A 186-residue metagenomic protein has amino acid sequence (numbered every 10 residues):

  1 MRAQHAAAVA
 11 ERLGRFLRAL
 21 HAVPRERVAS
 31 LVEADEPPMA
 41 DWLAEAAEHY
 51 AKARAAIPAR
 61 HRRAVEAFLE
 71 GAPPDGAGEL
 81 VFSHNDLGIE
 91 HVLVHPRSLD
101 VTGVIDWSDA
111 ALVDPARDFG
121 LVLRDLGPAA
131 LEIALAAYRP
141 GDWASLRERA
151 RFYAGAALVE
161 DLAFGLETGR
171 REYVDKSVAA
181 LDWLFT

Functional and structural regions predicted by a protein language model:
M1-A59, A67, G78-L80, A110-L112: A cross-family kinase active-site recognition segment
A6-V9, D35, H61, L146-E148 (+1 more regions): Residue-level recognition of alpha-helical structural elements
V9-L13, V65, G155, V174-S177: Hydrophobic packing residues in well-ordered alpha-helices of helical domains and bundles
L20, L69-R117: Active-site acidic catalytic loop and adjacent metal/ATP-binding pocket of ATP-dependent phosphoryl transfer enzymes
L20-V28, A72-P73, P96, L166-G169 (+1 more regions): A general structural signal marking secondary-structure boundaries and capping sites
A53-R62, A72-P74, S145: Conserved alpha/beta-hydrolase catalytic His-Asp/Glu region
I57-F68, E172-L181: Extended, well-ordered alpha-helical scaffold segments
D109-P115, G120-T186: Helix-rich C-terminal or lid/interface subdomains of diverse kinases
